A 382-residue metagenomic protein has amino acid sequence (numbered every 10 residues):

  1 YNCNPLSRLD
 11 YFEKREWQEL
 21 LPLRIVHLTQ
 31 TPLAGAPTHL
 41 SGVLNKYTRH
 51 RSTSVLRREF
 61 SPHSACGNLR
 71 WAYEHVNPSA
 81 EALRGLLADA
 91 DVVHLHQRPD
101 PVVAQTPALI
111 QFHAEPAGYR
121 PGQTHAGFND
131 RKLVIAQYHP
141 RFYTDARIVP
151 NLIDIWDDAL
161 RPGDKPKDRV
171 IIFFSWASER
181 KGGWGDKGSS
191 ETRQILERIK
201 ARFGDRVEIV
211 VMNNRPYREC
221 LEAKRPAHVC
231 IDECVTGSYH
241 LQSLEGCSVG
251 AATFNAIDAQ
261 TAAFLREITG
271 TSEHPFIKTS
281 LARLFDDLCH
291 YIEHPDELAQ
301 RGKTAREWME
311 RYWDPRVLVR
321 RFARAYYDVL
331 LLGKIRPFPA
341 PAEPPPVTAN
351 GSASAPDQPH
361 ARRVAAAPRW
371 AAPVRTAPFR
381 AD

Functional and structural regions predicted by a protein language model:
Y1-V92, H96, R320: N-terminal pre-catalytic "stem/leader" segment of glycosyltransferase-like enzymes
P99-R169, W176-R180: Catalytic core of nucleotide-activated saccharide and alditol-phosphate transferases
I153-Y217: Conserved catalytic-core segment of nucleotide-activated headgroup transferases in glycan assembly
L221, S243-S248, A262-A263, T269: Short alpha-helical segment that forms part of, or immediately flanks, the ligand-binding pocket in carbohydrate-active
R225-S238, A251: Acidic donor-binding loop of glycosyltransferase active sites
A251-T261: Short hydrophobic beta-strand element within catalytic cores of glycosyltransferases and related nucleotide-activated
A263-C289: Change "using UDP/GDP/dTDP sugars" to "using nucleotide sugars
D296-Y327, L331: A charged, aromatic-enriched C-terminal amphipathic alpha-helix characteristic of glycosyltransferases across folds
